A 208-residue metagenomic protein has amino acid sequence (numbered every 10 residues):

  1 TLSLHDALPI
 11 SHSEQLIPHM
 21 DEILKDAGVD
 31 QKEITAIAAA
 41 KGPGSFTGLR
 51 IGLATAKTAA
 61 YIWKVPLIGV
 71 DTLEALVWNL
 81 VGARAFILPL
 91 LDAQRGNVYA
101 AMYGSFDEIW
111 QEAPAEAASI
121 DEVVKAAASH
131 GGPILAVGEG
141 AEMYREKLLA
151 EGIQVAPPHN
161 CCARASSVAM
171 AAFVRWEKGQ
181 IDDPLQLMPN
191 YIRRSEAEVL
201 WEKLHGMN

Functional and structural regions predicted by a protein language model:
T1-L8: Short, small-residue-biased leader/transition segments that mark boundaries at the very start of proteins
M20-T35, V123-I134: Phosphate/pyrophosphate-binding loops at sites that engage ATP/ADP/AMP, CoA/4′-phosphopantetheine, polyphosphate
I23-A27, I62, L80, A165-W176: Stable alpha-helical structural segments in soluble proteins, enriched in small hydrophobic residues
A27-K32, Y61-V70: Phosphate-handling active-site elements
A38-L67: DPxDG-like acidic metal-binding loop motif
P66-C162, Y191, E196: Surface "functional belts" at beta-alpha junctions
A156-N208: Acyltransferase
